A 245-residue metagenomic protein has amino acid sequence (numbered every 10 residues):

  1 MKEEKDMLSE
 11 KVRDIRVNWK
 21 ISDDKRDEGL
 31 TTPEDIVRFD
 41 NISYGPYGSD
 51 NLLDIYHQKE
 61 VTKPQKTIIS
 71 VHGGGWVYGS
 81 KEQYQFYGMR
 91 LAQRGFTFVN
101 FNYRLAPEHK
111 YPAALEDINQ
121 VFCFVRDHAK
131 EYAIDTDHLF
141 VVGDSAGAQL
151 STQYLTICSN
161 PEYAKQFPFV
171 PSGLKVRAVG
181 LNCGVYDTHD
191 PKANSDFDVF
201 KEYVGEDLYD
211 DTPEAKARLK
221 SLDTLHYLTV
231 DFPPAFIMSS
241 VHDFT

Functional and structural regions predicted by a protein language model:
M1-T245: Alpha/beta-hydrolase superfamily serine-hydrolase fold, recognizing
